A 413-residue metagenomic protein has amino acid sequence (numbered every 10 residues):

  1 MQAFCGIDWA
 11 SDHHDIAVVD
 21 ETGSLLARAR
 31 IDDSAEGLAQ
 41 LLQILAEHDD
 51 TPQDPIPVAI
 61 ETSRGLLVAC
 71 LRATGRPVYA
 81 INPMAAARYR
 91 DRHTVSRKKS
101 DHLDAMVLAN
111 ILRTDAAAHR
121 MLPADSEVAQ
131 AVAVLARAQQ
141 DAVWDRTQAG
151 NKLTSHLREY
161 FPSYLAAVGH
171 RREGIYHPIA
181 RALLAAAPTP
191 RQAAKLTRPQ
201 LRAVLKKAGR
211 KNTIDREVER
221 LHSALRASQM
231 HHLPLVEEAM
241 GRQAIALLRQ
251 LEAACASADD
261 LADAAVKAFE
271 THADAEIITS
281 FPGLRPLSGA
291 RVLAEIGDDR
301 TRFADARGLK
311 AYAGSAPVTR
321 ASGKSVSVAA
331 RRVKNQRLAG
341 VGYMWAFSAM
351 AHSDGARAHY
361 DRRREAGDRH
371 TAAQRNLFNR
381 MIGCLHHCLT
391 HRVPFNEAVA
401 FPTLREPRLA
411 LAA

Functional and structural regions predicted by a protein language model:
M1-A413: A detector of single, family-specific signature residues that are central to catalytic or substrate-handling motifs
